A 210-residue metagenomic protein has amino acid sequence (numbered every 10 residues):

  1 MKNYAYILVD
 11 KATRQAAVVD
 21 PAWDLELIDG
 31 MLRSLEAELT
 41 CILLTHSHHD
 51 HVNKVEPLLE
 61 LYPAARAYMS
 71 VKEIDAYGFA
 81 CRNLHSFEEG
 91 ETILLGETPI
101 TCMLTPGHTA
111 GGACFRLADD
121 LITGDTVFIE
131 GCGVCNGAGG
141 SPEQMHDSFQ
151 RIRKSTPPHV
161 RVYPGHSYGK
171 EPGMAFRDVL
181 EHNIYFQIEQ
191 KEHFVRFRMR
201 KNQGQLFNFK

Functional and structural regions predicted by a protein language model:
M1-L35, C114-G124, E130: Conserved beta-strand hairpin/beta-sheet module of binuclear metal-dependent hydrolase folds, prominently
K2, A16, W23-C102, Y185: Active-site HxH/HxHxD metal-binding segment of metal-dependent hydrolases
I7, G90-L117: Core dinuclear metal-dependent hydrolase active-site scaffold
V19, T40-H48, R66-S70, L104-G107 (+3 more regions): Active-site neighborhood of phospho(di)ester-bond hydrolases with catalytic His/Asp-centered motifs
M31-L32, A37, V134-H146: A short alpha/beta connector and helix-capping loop motif
H49, N53, G111, F128-I129 (+2 more regions): Short active-site segment of divalent metal-dependent hydrolases/proteases that encodes the spacing between
D75-F79, E130-G137: A short acidic, helix-capping loop that chelates divalent metal ions and anchors anionic groups
D147-K210: Accessory terminal helices/loops
